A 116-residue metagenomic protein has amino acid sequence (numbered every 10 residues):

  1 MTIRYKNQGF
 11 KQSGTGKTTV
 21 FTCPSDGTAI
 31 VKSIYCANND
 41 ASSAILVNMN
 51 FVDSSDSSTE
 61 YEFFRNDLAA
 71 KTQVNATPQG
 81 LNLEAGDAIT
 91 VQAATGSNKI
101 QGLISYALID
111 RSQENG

Functional and structural regions predicted by a protein language model:
M1-A29, A93-G116: C-terminal interaction-tip segments
A29-N38, A88-V91: A short beta-strand element within beta-rich, extracytoplasmic domains of secreted/secretory-pathway proteins
A37, N50-S54, Q92: A generic structural motif
N38-L46, A94-I100: Extended, low-complexity, turn-rich repeat/linker tracts enriched in Gly/Pro/Ser/Thr and Asp/Glu that occur
I45-N50, S58: A short, structured beta-strand/loop element
N48-V52, L103-S105: Beta-strand signatures of extracellular beta-sandwich domains
V52-D56, D110-R111: Short edge-strand/loop segments of extracellular domains
S55-A88, A94: Intrinsically disordered, low-complexity Pro/Gly/Ser/Thr-rich segments with frequent PxxP/GP/PP motifs and embedded
